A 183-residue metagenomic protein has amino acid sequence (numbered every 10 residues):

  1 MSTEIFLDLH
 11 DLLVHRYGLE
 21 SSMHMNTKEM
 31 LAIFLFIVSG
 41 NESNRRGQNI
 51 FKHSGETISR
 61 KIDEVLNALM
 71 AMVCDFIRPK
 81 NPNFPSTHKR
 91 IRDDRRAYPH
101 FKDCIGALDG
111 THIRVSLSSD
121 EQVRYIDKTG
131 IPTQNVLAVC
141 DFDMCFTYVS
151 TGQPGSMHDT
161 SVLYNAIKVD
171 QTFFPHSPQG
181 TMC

Functional and structural regions predicted by a protein language model:
M1-M25: Basic, low-complexity segments
S2, I33, G47: Short alpha-helical segments in extracytoplasmic peptidoglycan/chitin-binding modules and envelope-associated proteins
S2, K28, G130-Q134: Short, flexible loop/turn motifs enriched in small residues
I5-L9, F36, S43, K61: Amphipathic, well-ordered alpha-helical segments in soluble domains
H10-V14, S39-Q48: Surface-exposed beta-strand-to-loop junctions that form interaction patches on eukaryotic regulatory domains
M23-K28, I126: Structural motif
K28-G40: Short, amphipathic alpha-helical "recognition" segments used to contact nucleic acids or chromatin
S43-C183: Short, well-ordered secondary-structure "scaffold" segments embedded in the functional core of diverse domains
